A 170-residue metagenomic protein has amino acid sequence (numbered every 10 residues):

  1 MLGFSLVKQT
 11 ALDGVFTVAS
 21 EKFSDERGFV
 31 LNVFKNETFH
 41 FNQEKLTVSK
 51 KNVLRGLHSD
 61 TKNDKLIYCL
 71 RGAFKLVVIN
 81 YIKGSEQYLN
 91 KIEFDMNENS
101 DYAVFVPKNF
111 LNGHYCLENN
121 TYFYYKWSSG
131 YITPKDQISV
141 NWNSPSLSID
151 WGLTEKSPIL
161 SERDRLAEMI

Functional and structural regions predicted by a protein language model:
M1-N99, N120, W127-I170: Non-catalytic, conserved peripheral segments adjacent to functional cores
M96-N119: Conserved metal-binding segment of the jelly-roll/cupin
